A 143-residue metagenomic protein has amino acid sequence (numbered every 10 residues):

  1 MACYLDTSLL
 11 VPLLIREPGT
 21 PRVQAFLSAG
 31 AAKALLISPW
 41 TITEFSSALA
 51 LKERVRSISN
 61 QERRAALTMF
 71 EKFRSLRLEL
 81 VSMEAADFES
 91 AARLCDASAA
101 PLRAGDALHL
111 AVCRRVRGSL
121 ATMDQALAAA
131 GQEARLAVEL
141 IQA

Functional and structural regions predicted by a protein language model:
M1-T41, L51-T68, A134: Short, well-structured N-terminal submotif of metal-dependent ribonuclease cores
A2, L110, R114-A143: Acidic, PIN/NYN-like endoribonuclease modules and their adjacent C-terminal/linker elements
L10, F45-L49, V112-C113: Buried hydrophobic packing segments
R22, E44, S90, A129-G131: Phosphate- and divalent-cation-binding pockets in alpha/beta enzyme and binding domains that engage nucleotide-derived
A31, L76-L78, L136: A short helix-to-beta-strand connector/capping loop
L35, L76-A126: Active-site neighborhoods of divalent-metal-dependent phosphate/nucleic-acid chemistry enzymes
S38, M83, I141-A143: Conserved beta-strand termini and adjacent loop/short-helix elements that scaffold enzyme active sites in alpha/beta
W40, S46-D96: Active-site-proximal, substrate-binding regions of enzyme catalytic domains and RNA-binding/basic surfaces
